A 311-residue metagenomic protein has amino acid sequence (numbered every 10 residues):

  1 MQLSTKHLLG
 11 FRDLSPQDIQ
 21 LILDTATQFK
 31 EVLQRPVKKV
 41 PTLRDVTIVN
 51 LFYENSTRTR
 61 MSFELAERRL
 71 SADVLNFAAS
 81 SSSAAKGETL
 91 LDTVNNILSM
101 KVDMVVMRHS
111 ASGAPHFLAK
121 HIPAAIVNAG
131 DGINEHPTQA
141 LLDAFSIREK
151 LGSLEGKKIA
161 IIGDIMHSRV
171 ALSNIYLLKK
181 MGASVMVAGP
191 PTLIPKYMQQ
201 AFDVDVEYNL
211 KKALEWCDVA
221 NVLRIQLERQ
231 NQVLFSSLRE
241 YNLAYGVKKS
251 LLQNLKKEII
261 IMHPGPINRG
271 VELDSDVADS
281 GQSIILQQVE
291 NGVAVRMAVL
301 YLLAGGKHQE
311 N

Functional and structural regions predicted by a protein language model:
M1-L65: Positively charged, low-complexity intrinsically disordered leader regions
V37-R148, R269: Phosphate/diphosphate ligand-binding glycine-rich loop within oxidoreductases
L43-I48, E155-I159, E258: Phosphate-coordination loops involved in phosphoryl transfer and adenosine-cofactor binding
Y53-L65, E149-L223: Glycine-rich phosphate/diphosphate-binding loop of Rossmann-like nucleotide-binding domains
L70, K101, H121-P123, M181 (+3 more regions): Short, structured coil segments at secondary-structure junctions
Q199-D276: Rossmann-like adenosine-cofactor binding region
E258-I259, P264-N311: Adenosine-phosphate binding glycine-rich loop
